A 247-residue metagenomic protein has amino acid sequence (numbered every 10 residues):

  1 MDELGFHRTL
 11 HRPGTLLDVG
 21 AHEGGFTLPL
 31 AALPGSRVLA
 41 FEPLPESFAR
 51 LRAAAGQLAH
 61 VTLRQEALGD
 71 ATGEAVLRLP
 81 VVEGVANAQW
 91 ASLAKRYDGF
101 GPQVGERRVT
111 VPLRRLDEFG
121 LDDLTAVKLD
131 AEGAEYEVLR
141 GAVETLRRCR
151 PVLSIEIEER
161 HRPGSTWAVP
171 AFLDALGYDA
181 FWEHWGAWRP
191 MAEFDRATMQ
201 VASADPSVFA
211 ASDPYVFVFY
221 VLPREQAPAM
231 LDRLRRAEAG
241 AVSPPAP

Functional and structural regions predicted by a protein language model:
M1-P247: Phosphate/nucleotide-binding beta-alpha loop and adjacent structural elements of enzyme active sites
